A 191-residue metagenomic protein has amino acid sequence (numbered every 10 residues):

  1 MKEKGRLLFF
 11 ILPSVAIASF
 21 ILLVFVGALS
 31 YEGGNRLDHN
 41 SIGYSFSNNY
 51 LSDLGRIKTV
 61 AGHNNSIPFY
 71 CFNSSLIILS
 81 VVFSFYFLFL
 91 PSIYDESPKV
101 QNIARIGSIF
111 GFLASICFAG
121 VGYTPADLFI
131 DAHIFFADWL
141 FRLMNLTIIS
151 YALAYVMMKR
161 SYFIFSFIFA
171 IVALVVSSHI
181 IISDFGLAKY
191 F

Functional and structural regions predicted by a protein language model:
L7-R36: N-terminal signal-anchor transmembrane alpha helix
F9-F20, F72-S75, L79, G107-A114 (+2 more regions): Hydrophobic alpha-helical transmembrane segments of polytopic
F25-Y31, R56-T59, I116-I130, L174-Y190: C-terminal ends of transmembrane alpha-helices and the immediately adjacent extracellular/lumenal or cytosolic loop
H39-N65: Extracytosolic (periplasmic/ER-lumenal) interhelical loops and adjacent juxtamembrane/interface segments of multi-pass
K58-S92: Individual transmembrane alpha-helix segments
F89-I103, A154-I164: Membrane-interface helix-boundary motifs at transmembrane edges
F110-Y151: Membrane-proximal helix-loop-helix units in multi-pass membrane proteins
L146-F191: Terminal transmembrane helical module of multi-pass membrane proteins
